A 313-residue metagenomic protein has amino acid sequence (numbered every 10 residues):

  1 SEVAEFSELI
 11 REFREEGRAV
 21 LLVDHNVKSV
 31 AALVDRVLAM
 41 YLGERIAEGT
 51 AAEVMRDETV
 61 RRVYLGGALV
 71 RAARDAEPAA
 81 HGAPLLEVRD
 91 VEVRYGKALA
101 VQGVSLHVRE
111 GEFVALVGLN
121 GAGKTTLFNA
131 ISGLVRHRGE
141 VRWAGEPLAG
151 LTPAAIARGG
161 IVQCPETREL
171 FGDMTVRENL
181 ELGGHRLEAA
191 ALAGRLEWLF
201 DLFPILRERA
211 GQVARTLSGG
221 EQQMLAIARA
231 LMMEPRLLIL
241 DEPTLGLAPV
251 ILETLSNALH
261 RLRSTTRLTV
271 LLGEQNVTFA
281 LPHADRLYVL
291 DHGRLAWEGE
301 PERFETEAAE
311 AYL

Functional and structural regions predicted by a protein language model:
S1-L313: Glycine-rich phosphate-binding loops of nucleotide-dependent enzymes
